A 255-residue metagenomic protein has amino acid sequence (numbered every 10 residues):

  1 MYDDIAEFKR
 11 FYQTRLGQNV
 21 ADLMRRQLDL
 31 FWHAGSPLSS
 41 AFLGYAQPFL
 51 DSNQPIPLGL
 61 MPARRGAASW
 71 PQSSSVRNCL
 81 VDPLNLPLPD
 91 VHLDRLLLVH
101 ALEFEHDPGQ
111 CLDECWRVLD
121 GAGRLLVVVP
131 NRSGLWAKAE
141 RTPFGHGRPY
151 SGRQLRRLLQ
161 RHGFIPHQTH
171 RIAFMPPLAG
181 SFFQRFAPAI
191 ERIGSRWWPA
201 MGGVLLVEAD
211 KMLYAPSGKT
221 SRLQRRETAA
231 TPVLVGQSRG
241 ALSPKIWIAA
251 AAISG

Functional and structural regions predicted by a protein language model:
M1-H33: Class I SAM-dependent methyltransferase Rossmann-like catalytic core, especially the SAM/SAH-binding loop
R26, L30-L86: Class I SAM-dependent methyltransferase SAM/SAH-binding core
L84-L96: A short acidic, Gly/Pro-enriched loop at the edge of an enzyme's catalytic core that lines a small-molecule cofactor
G109-R124: A short glycine-rich, Lys/Arg-flanked "PGG" loop and its adjoining helix->strand segment in the class I
R124-P149: Conserved class I S-adenosyl-L-methionine
G145-T169, A173: Short alpha-helix
H167-R192, A200-G202: Conserved catalytic loop of SAM-dependent methyltransferase domains
E191-G255: C-terminal lobe and adjacent flexible extensions of AdoMet/dcAdoMet transferase-like proteins
